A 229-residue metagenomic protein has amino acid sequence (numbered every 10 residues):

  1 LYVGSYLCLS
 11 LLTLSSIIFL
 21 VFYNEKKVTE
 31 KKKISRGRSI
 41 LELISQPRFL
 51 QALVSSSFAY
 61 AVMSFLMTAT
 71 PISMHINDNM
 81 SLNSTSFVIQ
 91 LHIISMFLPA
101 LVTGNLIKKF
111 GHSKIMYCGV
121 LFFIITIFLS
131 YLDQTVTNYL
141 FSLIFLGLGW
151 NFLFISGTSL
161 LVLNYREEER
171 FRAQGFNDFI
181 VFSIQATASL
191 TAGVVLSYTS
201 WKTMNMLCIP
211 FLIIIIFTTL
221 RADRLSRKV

Functional and structural regions predicted by a protein language model:
C8-T29, T218-D223: C-terminal membrane-cytosol helix-exit motif in multi-pass small-molecule transporters
N24-L53: Juxtamembrane intracellular "pre-TM" segments in multi-pass secondary transporters
S45-L66, I144: Pair of pore-lining "gating" transmembrane helices in MFS-fold secondary transporters
T68-V88: Short amphipathic helix-loop junctions that connect adjacent transmembrane helices in Major Facilitator Superfamily/SLC
L98-H112, L196: Helix-to-loop junctions at the C-terminal end of transmembrane segments in multipass secondary transporters
K114-F128, I209: Structural signature of the two symmetry-related core transmembrane helices
F152-Y165: Intracellular juxtamembrane helix-capping segments at the cytosolic ends of symmetry-related transmembrane helices
E168-Y198: A late C-terminal transmembrane helix in Major Facilitator Superfamily
